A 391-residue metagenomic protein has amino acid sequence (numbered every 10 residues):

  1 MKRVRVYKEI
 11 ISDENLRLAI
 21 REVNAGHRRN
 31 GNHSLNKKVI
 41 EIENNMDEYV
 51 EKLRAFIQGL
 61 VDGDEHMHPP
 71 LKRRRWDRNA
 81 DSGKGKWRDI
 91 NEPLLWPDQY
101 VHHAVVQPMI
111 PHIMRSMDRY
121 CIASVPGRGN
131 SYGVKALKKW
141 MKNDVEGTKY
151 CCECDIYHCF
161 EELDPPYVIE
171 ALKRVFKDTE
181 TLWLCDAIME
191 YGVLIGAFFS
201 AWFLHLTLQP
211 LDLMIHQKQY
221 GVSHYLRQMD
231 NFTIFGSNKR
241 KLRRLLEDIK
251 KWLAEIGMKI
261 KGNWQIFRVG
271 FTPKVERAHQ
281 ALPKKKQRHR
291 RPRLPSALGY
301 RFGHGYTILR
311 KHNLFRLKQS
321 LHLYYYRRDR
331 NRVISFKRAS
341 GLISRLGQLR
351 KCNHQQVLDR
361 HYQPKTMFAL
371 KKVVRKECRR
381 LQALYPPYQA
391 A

Functional and structural regions predicted by a protein language model:
M1, Q99, H103, Y191 (+4 more regions): Right-hand nucleic-acid polymerase module
M1-I57, Q389-A391: Non-catalytic, polymerase-adjacent accessory regions of viral genome-replication enzymes
V6, H102, V106-D164: Active-site-proximal segment of RNA-dependent polymerases
A55-G85, F176-M189: Reverse-transcriptase-like RNA-dependent polymerase core
K84-D118, F160, Y191-Q217: Conserved pre-motif C helix in the palm subdomain of viral-like polymerases
A123-G133, Y225, T233-I234, I266-R277: Beta-rich nucleic-acid/ligand-interaction surfaces
K135-M229, T233-W252, R268, P292-L294 (+4 more regions): Conserved polymerase palm-domain catalytic core
